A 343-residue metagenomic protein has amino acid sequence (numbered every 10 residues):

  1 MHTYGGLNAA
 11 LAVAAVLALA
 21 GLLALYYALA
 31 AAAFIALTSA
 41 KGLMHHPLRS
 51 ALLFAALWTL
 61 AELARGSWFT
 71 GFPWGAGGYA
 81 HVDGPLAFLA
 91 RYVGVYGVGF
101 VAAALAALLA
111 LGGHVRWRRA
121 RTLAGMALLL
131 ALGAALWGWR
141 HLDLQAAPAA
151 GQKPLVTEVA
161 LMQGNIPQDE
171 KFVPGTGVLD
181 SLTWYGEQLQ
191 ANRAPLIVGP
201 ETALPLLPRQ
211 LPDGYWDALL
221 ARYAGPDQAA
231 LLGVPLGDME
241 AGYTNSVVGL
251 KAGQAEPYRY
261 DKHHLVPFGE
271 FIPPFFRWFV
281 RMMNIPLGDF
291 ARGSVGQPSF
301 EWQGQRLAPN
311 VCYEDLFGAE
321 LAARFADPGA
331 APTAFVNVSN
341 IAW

Functional and structural regions predicted by a protein language model:
M1-L144: Membrane-embedded alpha-helical bundles of multi-pass enzymes that act on lipidic or dolichyl-linked glycan substrates
H2-A18, K41, G66-V93, Y243-G318 (+1 more regions): Active-site catalytic loop in hydrolytic enzyme cores
L63, S67, V95, T202 (+2 more regions): Generic detector of well-ordered alpha-helical packing
A106, N165, N245, N337-N340: Asparagine-centered polar/low-complexity signal
A131-L136, G175-T176, V336: Class I S-adenosylmethionine
W139-F271, R292, Q297-D315, L321-P328: Soluble catalytic regions of membrane-associated enzymes that act on cell-envelope and secretory-pathway components
F317-E320, R324, A331-A334, V338-W343: Membrane-proximal, cysteine-centered motifs at transmembrane boundaries in secretory-pathway and membrane proteins
